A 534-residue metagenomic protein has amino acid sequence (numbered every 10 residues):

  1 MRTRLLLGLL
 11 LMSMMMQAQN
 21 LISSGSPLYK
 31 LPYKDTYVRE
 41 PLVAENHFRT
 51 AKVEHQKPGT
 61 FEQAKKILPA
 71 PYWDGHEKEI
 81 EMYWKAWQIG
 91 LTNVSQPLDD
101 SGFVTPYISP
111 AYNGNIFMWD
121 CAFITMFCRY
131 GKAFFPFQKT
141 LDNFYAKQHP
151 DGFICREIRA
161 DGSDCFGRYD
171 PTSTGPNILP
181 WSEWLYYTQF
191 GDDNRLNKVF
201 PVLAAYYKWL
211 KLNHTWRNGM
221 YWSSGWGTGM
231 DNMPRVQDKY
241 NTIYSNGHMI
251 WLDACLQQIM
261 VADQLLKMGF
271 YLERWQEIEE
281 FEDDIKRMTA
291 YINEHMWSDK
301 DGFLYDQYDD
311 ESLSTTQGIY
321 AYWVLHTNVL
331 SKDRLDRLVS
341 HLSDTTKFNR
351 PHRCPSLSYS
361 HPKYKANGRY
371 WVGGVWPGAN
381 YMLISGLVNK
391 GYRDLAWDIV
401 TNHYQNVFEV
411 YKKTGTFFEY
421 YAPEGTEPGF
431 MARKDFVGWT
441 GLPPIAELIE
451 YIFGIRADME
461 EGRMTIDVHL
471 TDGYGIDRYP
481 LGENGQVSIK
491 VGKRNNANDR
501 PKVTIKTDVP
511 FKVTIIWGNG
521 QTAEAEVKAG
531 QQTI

Functional and structural regions predicted by a protein language model:
R4-M14: Sec-dependent N-terminal signal peptides
S23-E45, W73-N115, K139-P171, T215-I250 (+5 more regions): Extended glycan-interaction surfaces of carbohydrate-active proteins
K30, D35-V38, G114-G225, W251-C255 (+4 more regions): Aromatic-rich carbohydrate-recognition surfaces in CAZymes
K57-G75: Short, contiguous pre-domain boundary segments
A70-I80, C128-L141, Y186-A204, K267-K286 (+3 more regions): Structural helix-adjacent loops and short alpha-helical linkers that scaffold large soluble proteins
K85-T92, N143, V202-W216, Q257 (+3 more regions): Alpha-helical scaffold segments in carbohydrate-active enzymes
T346-K347, N389-I534: Non-catalytic C-terminal accessory modules of carbohydrate-active enzymes
